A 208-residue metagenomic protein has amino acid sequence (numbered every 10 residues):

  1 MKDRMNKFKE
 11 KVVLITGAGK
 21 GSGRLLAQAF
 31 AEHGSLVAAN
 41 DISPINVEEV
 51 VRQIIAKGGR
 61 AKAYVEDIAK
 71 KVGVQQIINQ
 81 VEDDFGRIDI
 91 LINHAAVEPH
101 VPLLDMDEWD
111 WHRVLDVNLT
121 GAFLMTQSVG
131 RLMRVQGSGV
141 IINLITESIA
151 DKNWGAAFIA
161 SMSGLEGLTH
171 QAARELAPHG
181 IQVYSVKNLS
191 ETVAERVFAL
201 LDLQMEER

Functional and structural regions predicted by a protein language model:
F8-V37: Canonical Rossmann dinucleotide-binding motif of NAD(H)/NADP(H)-dependent dehydrogenases/reductases, specifically
K11, G59-R60, R87-I88, M133-T146 (+2 more regions): Active-site loop of short-chain dehydrogenase/reductase
F30, R87, I141, E166 (+1 more regions): Conserved Rossmann-fold SDR core element
P44-I45, V65-I77, E108: The beta1-alpha1 cofactor-binding region of Rossmann-like NAD(H)/NADP(H)-dependent oxidoreductases
P102-L103, D110-L115: Substrate-binding pocket helix/loop in short-chain dehydrogenase/reductase
T126-Q127, H170: A short, exposed helix-loop element centered on a Lys and neighboring polar residues
I142-G164, T169-H170, R174-A177: Catalytic loop of short-chain dehydrogenase/reductase
